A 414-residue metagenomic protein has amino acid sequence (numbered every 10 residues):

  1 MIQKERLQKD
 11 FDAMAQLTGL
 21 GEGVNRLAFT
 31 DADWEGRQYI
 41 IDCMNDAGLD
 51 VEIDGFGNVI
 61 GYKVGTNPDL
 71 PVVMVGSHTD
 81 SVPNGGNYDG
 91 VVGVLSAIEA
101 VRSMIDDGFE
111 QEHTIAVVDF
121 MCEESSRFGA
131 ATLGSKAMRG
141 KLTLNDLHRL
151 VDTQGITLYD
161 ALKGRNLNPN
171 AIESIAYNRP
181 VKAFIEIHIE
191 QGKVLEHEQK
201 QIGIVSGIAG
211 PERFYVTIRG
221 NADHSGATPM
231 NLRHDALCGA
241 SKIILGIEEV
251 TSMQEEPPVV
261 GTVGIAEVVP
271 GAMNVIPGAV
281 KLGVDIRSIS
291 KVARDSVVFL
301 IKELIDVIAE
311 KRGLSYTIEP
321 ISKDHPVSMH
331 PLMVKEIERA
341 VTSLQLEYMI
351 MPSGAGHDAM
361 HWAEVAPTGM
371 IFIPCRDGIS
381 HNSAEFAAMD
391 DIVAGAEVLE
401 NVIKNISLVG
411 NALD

Functional and structural regions predicted by a protein language model:
Q3-G86, M104: Acidic/His- and Gly-rich active-site-bordering loop/insert found across diverse amide/peptide-bond hydrolases
L7-L17, G76-S77, E347-V398: Zn-dependent metallopeptidase/amidohydrolase metal-coordination segment
G23, D54, E110-T114, A171-A176 (+5 more regions): Flexible, glycine/charged-enriched surface loops at secondary-structure junctions
A28-F29, T262-G271, D285-I289, S315-V334 (+1 more regions): A short beta-alpha structural unit
V75, N84-E124, E212-I218, H224 (+3 more regions): Alpha-helical metal-binding/catalytic segments enriched in His/Glu/Asp
T79-V82, I115-S126, Q191, A222 (+3 more regions): Acidic, glycine-rich active-site loops and adjacent beta-strand->loop/helix elements that engage anionic groups
E123, G129-K291: Midchain, well-structured core segments that form catalytic/ion-binding scaffolds
S206-I208, H224, T228-M253, V298 (+3 more regions): His/Asp/Glu-rich mid-to-C-terminal helical/loop segments that flank catalytic regions of hydrolases
